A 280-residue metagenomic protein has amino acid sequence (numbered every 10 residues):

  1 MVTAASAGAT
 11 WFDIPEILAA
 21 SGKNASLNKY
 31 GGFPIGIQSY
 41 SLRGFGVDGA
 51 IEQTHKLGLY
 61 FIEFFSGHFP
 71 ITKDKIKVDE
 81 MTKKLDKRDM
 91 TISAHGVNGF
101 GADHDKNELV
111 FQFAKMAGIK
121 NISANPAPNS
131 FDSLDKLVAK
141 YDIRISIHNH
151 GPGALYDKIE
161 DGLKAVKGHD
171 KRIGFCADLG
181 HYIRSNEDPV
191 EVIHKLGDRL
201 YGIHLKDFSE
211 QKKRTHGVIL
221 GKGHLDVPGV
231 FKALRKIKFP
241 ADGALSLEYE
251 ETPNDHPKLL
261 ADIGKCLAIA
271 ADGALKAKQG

Functional and structural regions predicted by a protein language model:
M1-P34, R43-L57, G162, V166-A177 (+1 more regions): Histidine-acidic metal/acid-base catalytic patches
A4-F12, L27, D48-I51, H68 (+6 more regions): Active-site acidic/histidine proton-transfer and metal-coordination neighborhood in alpha/beta enzyme cores
G22-L42, V78, T82-H95: Mobile, glycine- and charge-enriched loop segments and immediately flanking short secondary-structure elements within
G32-S39, F61-E63, D89-A94, K120-N121 (+4 more regions): Structural preference for beta-strand elements that scaffold enzyme active sites
L42, S66-T72, F100, T252: Short active-site-proximal "capping" loops at secondary-structure junctions
R43, D74, D103-H104, A127 (+2 more regions): A conditional alpha-helix N-cap/helix-loop micro-motif detector
E63-D86: Glycine-rich, proline-tolerant flexible connector loops at the mouths of alpha/beta enzymes
F65, N98, N125, K206 (+1 more regions): Conserved residues at the C-terminal ends of beta-strands
